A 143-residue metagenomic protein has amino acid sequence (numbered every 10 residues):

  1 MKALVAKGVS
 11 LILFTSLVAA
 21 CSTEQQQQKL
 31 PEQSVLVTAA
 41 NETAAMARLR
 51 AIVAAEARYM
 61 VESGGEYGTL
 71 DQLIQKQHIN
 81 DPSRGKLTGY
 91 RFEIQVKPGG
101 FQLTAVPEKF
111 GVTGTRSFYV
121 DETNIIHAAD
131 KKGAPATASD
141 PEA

Functional and structural regions predicted by a protein language model:
M1-S10: Bacterial N-terminal signal peptides that target proteins for export
L17-A20: C-terminal motif of bacterial Sec signal peptides marking the signal peptidase cleavage site
S22-E24: Bacterial signal peptide processing site
Q26, L30, V35-V37, E42 (+1 more regions): N-terminal "domain-start" segment
K29-V35, A54-R116, V120-T123, D130 (+1 more regions): Extracellular/periplasmic head regions of type IV pilus-like filament subunits
A39-V61: Membrane-proximal N-terminal amphipathic helix
G133-A136: A short acidic/small-residue loop/turn micro-motif
